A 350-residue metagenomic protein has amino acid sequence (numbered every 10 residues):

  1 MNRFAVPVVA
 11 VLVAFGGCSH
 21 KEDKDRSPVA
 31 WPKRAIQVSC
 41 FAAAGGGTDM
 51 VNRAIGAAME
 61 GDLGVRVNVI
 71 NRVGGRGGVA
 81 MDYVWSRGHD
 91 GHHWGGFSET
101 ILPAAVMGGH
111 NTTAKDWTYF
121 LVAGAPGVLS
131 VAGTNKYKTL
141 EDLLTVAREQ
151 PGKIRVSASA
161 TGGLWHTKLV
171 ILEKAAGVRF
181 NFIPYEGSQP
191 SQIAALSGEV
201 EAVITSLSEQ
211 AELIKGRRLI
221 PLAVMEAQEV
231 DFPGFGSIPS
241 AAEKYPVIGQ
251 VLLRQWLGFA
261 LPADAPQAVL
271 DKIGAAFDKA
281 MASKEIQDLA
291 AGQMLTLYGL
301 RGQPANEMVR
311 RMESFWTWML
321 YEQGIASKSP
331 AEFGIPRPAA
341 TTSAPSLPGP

Functional and structural regions predicted by a protein language model:
M1-P7: Bacterial N-terminal signal peptides that target proteins for export
F15-G17: C-terminal motif of bacterial Sec signal peptides marking the signal peptidase cleavage site
S19-K115, K153, G177-S206, E212-L213 (+2 more regions): N-terminal (or domain-start) structured segment
K24-P28, K115-Y119, A242-V251: Short beta-strand/turn micro-motifs at beta-sheet edges
W31, I36, M59, Y83-H93 (+3 more regions): Hinge/capping helix and adjacent helix->loop/strand transition within the periplasmic-binding protein
K153, S157-P239: Ligand-binding pocket segment of bilobal, Venus flytrap-like solute-binding proteins
Q210-M281, Q287, A331-P350: C-terminal lobe and pocket-closing loops of periplasmic/extracytoplasmic Venus-flytrap solute-binding proteins
A282-V309: Mature extracytoplasmic/periplasmic domains
